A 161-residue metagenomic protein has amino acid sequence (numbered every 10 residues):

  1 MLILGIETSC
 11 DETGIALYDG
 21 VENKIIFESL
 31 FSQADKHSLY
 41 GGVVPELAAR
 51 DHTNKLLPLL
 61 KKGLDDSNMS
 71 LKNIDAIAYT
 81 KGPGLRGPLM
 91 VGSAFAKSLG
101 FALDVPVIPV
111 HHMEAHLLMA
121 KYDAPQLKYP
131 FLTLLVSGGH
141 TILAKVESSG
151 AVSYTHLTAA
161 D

Functional and structural regions predicted by a protein language model:
L2-P83, H112: N-terminal beta-alpha supersecondary unit
I3-G5, A78, P88, F131-L135: Short glycine-aspartate micro-motif
T13-Y18, T133, T141-K145: Short beta-strand scaffold segments in enzyme catalytic cores
F27, S153-Y154: A structural microfeature
Y79-L103: Short Gly/Thr/Asp-enriched flexible loops that form oxyanion-binding sites at enzyme active sites
V105, P109-L132: Conserved phosphate-binding catalytic cores of ATP/NTP-utilizing and phosphoryl-transfer enzymes
T155-D161: Conserved small/polar residues in nucleotide/adenosyl-binding loops
